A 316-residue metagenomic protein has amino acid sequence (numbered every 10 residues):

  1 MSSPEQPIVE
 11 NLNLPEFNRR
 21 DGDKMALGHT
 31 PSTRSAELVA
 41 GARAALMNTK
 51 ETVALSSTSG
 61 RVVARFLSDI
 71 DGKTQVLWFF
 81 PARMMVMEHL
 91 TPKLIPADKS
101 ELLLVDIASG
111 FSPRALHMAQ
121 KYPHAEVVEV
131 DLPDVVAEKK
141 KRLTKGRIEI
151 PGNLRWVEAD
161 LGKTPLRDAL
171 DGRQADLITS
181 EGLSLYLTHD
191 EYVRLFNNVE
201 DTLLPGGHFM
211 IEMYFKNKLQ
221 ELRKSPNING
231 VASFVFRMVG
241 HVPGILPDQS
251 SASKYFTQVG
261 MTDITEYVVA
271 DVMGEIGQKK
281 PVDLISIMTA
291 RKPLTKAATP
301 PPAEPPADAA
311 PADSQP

Functional and structural regions predicted by a protein language model:
S2-V105, S109-V157, R173: Rossmann-like AdoMet
T164-R173: Short amphipathic alpha-helix with an adjacent loop that forms part of the alpha/beta core around
A175-E191: A short SAM/SAH-binding and catalytic strip from SAM-dependent methyltransferases
V193-P205: A short glycine-rich, Lys/Arg-flanked "PGG" loop and its adjoining helix->strand segment in the class I
L203-N217: Conserved beta-strand signature within the Rossmann-like core of class I S-adenosyl-L-methionine
R223-L246: Conserved Class I S-adenosyl-L-methionine
P243-E266: Short alpha-helix
E275-P306, P316: Core SAM-dependent methyltransferase catalytic element
